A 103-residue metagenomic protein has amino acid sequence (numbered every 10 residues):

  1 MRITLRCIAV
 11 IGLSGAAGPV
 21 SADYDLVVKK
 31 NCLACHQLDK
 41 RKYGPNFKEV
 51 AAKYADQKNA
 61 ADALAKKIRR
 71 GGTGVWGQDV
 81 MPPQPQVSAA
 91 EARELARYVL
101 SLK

Functional and structural regions predicted by a protein language model:
R2-V10: Sec-dependent signal peptide recognition, specifically the positively charged N-region followed immediately by
S21-L38: Sequence/structural segment immediately N-terminal to covalent heme-attachment motifs in c-type and related
D23, A60, L64, E91-A92: Stable alpha-helical elements in mature extracytoplasmic
L33, Q57, A61-D62: Domain-level signature for proteins that mediate thiol-based redox and metal-cofactor handling
A34, Y43-Y54, K67-A96: Axial heme c-ligation environment in periplasmic c-type cytochrome domains
V99-K103: Short hydrophobic/aromatic patches at helix-to-coil boundaries
